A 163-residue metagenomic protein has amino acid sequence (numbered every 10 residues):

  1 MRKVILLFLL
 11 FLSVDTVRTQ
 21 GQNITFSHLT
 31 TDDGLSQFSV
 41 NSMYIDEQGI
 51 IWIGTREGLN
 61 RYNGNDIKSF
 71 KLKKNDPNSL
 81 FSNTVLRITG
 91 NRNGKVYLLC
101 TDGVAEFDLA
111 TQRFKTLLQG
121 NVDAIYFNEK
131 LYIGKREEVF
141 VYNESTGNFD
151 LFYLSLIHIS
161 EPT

Functional and structural regions predicted by a protein language model:
M1-S160: Carboxylate-rich, polar loop motifs that coordinate divalent cations or form catalytic acidic clusters
